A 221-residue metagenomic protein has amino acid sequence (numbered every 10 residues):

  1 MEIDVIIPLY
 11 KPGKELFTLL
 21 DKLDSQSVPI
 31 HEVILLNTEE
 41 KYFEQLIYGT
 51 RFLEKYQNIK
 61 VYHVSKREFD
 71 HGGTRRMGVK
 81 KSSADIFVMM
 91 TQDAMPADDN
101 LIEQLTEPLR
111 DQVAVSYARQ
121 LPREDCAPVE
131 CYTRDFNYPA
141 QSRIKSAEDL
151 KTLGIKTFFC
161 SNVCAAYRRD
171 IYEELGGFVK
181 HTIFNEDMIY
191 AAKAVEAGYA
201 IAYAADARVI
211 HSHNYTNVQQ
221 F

Functional and structural regions predicted by a protein language model:
E2-D4, E32, I189: Cell-envelope/extracellular polymer assembly enzymes that use nucleotide-activated donors
P12-S25: Short, well-formed alpha-helical segments that are part of the catalytic scaffolds of diverse glycosyltransferases
K22-H63: Acidic donor-binding segment of Leloir-type glycosyltransferases
S65-S82: Glycine-rich, basic loop-to-helix element that forms the pyrophosphate-binding segment of sugar-nucleotide handling
F87: Short aromatic/hydrophobic "clamp" motif used to bind/position activated sugar donors
N100-C131: Conserved donor NDP-sugar-binding/catalytic core segment of glycosyltransferases
E148-Y167, I183, I189: A recurrent flexible, glycine/aromatic-enriched loop bordering the glycosyltransferase active site that acts as
S161-N162, E173-A192, A200-Y203, A207-I210 (+1 more regions): Donor nucleotide-sugar recognition loop
